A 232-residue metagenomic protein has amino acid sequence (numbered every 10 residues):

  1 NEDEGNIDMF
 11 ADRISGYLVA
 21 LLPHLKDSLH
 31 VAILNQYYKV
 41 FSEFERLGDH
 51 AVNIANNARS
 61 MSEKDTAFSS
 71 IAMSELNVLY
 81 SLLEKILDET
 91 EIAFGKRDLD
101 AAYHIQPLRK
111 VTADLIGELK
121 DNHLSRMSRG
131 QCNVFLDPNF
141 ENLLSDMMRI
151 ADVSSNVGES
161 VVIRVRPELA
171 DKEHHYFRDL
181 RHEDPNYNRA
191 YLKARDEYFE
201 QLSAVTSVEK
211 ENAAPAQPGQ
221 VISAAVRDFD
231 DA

Functional and structural regions predicted by a protein language model:
N1-A232: Cytosolic, long alpha-helical scaffolding segments
